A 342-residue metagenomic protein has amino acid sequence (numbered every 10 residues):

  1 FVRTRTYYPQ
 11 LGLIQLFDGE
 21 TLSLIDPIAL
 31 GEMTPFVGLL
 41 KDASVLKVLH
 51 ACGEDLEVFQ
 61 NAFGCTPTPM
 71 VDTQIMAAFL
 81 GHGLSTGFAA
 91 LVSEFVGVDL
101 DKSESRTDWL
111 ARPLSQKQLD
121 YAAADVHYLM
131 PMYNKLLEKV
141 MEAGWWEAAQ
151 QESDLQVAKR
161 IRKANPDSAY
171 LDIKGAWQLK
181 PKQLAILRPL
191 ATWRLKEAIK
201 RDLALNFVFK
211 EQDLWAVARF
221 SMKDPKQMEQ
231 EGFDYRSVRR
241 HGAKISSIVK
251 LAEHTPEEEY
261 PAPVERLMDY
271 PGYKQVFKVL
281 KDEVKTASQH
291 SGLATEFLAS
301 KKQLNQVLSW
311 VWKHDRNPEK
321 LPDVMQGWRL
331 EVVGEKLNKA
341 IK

Functional and structural regions predicted by a protein language model:
F1-A90: Conserved RNase H-like, two-metal-ion catalytic cores of nucleic-acid enzymes
Q60, A77, S93, L195-A198 (+1 more regions): Residue-level preference for well-ordered alpha-helical positions
V71-Q74, S103-A111, E142-Q151: Short, surface-exposed recognition loops or helix-turn segments adjacent to catalytic cores
A90-K117: A short, charged helix-loop
Q116, M132, L136-K342: Accessory DNA-binding and partner-docking regions appended to nucleic-acid-acting proteins, especially the terminal
